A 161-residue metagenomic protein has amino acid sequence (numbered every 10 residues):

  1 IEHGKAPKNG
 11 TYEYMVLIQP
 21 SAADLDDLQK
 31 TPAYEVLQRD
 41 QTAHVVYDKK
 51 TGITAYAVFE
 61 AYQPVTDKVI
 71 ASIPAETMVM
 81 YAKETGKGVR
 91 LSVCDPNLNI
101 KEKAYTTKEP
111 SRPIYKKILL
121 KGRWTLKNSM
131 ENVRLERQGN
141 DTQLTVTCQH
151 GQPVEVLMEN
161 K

Functional and structural regions predicted by a protein language model:
I1-K161: Terminal accessory/anchoring regions of large secretory-pathway or extracellular enzymes
